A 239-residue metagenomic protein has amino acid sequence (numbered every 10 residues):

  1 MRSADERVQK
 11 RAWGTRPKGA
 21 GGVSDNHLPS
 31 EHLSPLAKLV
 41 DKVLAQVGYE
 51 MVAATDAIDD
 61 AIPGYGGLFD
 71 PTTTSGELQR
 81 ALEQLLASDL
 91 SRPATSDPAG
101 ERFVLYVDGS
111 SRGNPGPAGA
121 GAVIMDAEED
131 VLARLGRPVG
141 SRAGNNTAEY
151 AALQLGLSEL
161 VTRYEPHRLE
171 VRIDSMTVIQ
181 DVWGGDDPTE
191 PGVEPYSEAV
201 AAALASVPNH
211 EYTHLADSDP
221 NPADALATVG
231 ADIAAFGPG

Functional and structural regions predicted by a protein language model:
M1-A94, L132-L135, Y164-P166, V229-G239: Intrinsically disordered, low-complexity regions
L44, Y106-G113, P220-D232, F236: Acidic, metal-ion-coordinating active-site neighborhood of RNase H-like domains and the RT-RNase H "connection"/linker
A94-T147: RNase H-like nuclease fold core
I124, G192-P195, F236-G239: Compositionally biased, low-complexity linear motifs
A133-V171: Acidic helix/loop or adjacent segment enriched in Glu/Asp that either coordinates divalent metal
E159-L226, I233: RNase H catalytic domain
